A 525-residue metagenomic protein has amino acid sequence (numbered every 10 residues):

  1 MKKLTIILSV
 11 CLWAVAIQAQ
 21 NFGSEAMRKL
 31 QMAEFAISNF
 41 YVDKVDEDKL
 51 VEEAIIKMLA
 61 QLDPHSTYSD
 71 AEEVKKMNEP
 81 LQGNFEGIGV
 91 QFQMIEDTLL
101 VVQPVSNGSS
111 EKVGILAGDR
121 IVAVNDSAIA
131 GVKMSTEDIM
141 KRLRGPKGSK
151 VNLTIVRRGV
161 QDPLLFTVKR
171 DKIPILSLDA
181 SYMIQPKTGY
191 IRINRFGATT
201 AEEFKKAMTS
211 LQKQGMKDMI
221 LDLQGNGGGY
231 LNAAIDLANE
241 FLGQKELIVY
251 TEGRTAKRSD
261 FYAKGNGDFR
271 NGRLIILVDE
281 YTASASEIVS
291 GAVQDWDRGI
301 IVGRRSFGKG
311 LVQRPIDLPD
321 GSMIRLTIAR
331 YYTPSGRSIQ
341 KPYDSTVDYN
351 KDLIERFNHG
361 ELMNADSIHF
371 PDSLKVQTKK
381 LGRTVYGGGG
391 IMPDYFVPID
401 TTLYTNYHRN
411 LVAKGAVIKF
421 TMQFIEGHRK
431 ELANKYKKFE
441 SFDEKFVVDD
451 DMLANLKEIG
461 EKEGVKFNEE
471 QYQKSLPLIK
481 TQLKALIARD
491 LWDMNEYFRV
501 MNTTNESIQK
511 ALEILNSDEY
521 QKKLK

Functional and structural regions predicted by a protein language model:
M1-S24: Bacterial Sec-dependent N-terminal signal peptides
A19-A26, L30, E34-E47, D70 (+4 more regions): Cleft-lining beta-strand/loop regions that shape enzyme active-site pockets
Y41-V102, G148-A180, N502-L512, Y520-K525: Extended, small/polar residue-biased N-terminal targeting/export presequences and adjacent propeptide/linker tracts
Q93, T154-R158, D317, Y332 (+1 more regions): A generic structural motif
G118-R120: Structural motif
V124-N125, V156, P342, G388: Residue-level recognition of conserved beta-strand edge/terminus positions
A285, D297, R304, G308-L374: Polar, glycine-rich mid-to-C-terminal structural blocks that act as macromolecule-binding/assembly scaffolds
S338-I339, Y343-K525: Conserved functional hotspot residues or short segments at active or partner-binding sites across diverse domains
